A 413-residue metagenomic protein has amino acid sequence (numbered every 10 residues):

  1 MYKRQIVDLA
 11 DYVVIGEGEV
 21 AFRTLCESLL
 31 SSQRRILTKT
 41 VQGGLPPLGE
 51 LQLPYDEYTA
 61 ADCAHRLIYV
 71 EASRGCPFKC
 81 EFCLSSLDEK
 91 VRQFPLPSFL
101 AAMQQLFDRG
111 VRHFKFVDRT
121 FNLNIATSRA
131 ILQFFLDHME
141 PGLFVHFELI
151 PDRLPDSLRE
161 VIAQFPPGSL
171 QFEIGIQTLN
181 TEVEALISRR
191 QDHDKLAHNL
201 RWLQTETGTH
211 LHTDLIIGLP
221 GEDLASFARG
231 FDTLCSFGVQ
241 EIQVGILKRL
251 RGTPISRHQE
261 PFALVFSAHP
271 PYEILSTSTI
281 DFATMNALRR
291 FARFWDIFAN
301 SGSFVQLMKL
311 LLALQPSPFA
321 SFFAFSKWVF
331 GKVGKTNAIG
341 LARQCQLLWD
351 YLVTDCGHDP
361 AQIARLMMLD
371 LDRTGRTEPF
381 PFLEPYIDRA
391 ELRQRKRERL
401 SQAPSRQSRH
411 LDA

Functional and structural regions predicted by a protein language model:
K3-A101, R109: Acidic, low-complexity intrinsically disordered segments
K3-I6, I125-A126, I176, T181-I187 (+2 more regions): Flexible glycine/acidic-rich beta-alpha junction loops that bind and position SAM and/or redox cofactors in anaerobic
L9, F165-L170, F237-Q240: Glycine-enriched alpha-helix->loop->beta-strand junction motifs that scaffold or abut catalytic
S73, E89-Q93, F121, E148 (+3 more regions): Hydrophobic alpha-helical scaffolding
L96-P220: Conserved SAM/AdoMet-binding glycine-rich loop
T233: Phosphate/diphosphate-binding loops
A292-A413: Radical SAM enzyme core and accessory elements
